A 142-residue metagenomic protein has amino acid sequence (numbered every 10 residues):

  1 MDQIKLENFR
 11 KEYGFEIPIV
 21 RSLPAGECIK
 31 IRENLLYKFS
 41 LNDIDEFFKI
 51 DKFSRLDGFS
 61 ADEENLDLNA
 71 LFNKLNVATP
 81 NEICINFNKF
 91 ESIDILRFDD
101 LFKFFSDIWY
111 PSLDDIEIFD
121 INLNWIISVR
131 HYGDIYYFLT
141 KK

Functional and structural regions predicted by a protein language model:
M1-D134, T140-K142: Structured alpha/beta or helical-core interaction and ligand-binding surfaces enriched in interleaved
